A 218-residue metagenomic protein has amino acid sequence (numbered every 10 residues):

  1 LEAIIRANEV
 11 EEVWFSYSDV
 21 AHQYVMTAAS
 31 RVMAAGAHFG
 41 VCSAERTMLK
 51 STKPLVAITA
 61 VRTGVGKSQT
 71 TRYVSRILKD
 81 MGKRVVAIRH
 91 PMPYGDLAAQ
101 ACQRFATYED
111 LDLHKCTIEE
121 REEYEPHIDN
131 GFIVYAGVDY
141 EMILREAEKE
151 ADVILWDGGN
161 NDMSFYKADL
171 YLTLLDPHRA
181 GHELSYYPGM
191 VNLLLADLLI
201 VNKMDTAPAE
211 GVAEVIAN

Functional and structural regions predicted by a protein language model:
L1-A44: Phosphate-bearing ligand-interacting subdomains that bind or position ATP/ADP/UDP/GDP/NAD(P) or nucleotide-linked
E2-N8, A57-T59, R76-N218: Flexible phosphate-sensing "switch/lid" loops adjacent to ATP/NTP-binding sites across phosphate-transfer
M33-L49, P177-L184: Short, acidic/small-residue loops that bind anionic groups at enzyme active sites
A44-P54, M142-R145: A short, basic/flexible loop-to-alpha-helix module at the beginning of a structural domain
V65-G66: Conserved glycine(s) of the Walker
Q69-T70, V74: Hydrophobic positions on the alpha1 helix immediately C-terminal to the Walker A/P-loop
